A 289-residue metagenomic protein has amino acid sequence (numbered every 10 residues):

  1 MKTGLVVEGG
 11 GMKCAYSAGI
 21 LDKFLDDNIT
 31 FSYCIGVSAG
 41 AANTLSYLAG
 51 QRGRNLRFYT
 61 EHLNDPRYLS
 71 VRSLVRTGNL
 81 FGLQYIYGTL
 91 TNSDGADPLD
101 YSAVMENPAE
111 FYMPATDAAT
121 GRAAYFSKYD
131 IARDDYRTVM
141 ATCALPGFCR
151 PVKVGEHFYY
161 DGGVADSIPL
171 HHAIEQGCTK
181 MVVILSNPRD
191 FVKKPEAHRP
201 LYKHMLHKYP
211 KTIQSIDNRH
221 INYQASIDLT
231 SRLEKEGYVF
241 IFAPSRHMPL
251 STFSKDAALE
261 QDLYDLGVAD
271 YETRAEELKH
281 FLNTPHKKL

Functional and structural regions predicted by a protein language model:
M1-V37, L45-L289: Patatin-like phospholipase
